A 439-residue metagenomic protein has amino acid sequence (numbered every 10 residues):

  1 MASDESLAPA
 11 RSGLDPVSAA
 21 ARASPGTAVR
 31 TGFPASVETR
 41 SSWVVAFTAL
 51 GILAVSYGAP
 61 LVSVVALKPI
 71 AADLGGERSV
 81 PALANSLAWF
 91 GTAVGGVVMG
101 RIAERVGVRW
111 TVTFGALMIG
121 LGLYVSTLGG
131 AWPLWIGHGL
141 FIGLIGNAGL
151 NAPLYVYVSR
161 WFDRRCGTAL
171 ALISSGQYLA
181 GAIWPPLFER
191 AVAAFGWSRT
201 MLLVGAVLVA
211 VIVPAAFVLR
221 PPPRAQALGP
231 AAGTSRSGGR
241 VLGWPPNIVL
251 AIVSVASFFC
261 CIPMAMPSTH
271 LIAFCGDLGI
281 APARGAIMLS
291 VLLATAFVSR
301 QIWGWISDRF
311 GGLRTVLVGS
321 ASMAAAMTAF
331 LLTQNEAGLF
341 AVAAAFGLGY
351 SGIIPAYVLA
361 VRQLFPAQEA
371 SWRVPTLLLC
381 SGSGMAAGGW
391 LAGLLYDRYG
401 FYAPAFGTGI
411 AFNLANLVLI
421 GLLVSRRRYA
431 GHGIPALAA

Functional and structural regions predicted by a protein language model:
V44-R78, G96, W184-P185, M266-I272: Extracytoplasmic
A54, G122, P133-G149, F258 (+1 more regions): Hydrophobic core of transmembrane alpha-helices in multi-pass small-molecule transporters, especially MFS/SLC-type
S63-I70, N247-Q301: Extracytoplasmic gate region of multi-pass secondary transporters
I70-A71, I102-A103, I183-F195, C275-G276 (+2 more regions): Interfacial helix-cap and linker-helix signal at transmembrane-aqueous boundaries of multi-pass secondary transporters
V94-W132, S307, L313: Conserved MFS/SLC helix-loop-helix module at the cytosolic interface between two early adjacent transmembrane helices
H138-S175: Cytoplasmic helix-loop-helix junction between adjacent transmembrane helices in 12-TM secondary transporters
Q177-P223: Helix-loop-helix hairpin linking two adjacent transmembrane segments in secondary transporters
R284, S290-I302, S307-A360, L377: C-terminal transmembrane helical hairpin of 12-TM major facilitator-type secondary transporters
